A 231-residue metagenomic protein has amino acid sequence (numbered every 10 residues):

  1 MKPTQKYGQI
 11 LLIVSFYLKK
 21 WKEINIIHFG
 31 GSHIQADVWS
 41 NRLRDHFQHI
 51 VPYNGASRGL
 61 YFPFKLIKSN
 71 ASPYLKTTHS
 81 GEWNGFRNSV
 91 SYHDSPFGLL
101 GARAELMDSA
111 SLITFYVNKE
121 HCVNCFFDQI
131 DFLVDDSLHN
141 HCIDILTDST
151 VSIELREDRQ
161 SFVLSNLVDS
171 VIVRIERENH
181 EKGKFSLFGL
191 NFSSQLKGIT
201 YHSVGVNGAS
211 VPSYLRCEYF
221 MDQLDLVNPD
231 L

Functional and structural regions predicted by a protein language model:
K2-F16, S213-L226: Alpha-helical scaffolding within the catalytic cores of extracellular/periplasmic polymer-degrading hydrolases
F16-L18, G31: Short secondary-structure boundary/capping segments within folded domains
K20-I24: A short, charged/proline- and glycine-enriched loop that marks the coil->beta-strand transition at the N-terminal
I26-G30: Short hydrophobic beta-strand that contains or immediately precedes a catalytic carboxylate
Q35-L146, S152-L231: Conserved SGNH/GDSL esterase-like catalytic core that processes O-acyl groups on lipids and polysaccharides
